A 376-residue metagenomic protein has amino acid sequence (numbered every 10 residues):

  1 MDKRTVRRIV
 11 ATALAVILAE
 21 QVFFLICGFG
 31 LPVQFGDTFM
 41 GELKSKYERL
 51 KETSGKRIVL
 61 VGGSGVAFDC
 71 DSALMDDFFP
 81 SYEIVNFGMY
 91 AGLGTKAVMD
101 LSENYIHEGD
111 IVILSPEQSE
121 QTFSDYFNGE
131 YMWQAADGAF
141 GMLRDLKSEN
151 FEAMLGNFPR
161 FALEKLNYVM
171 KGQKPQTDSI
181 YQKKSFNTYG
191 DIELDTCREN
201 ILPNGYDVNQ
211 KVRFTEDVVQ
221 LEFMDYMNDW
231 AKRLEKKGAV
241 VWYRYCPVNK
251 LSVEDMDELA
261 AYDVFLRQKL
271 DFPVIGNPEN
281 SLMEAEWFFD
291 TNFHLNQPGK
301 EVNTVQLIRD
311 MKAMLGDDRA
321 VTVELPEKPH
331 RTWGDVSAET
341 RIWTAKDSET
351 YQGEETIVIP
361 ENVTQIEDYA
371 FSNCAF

Functional and structural regions predicted by a protein language model:
M1-I17: N-terminal Sec-pathway targeting helices
A19-S81, G92-D100: Membrane/wall-proximal cationic-aromatic binding patches
V61, G65-L146: Membrane-embedded segments
G129-K237, E324-P329: Secreted/periplasmic serine-hydrolase-like ester/acetyl group-modifying domain
W230-D255: Active-site segments of SGNH/GDSL-like serine hydrolases that catalyze O-acetyl group transfer/hydrolysis on lipids
M256-P329: C-terminal regions of proteins
G334-R341, Y351-Q365, C374-F376: Structural signature of tandem-repeat unit edges
D347, E367-A370: Consensus positions within tandem repeat domains that build extended binding/scaffold surfaces
